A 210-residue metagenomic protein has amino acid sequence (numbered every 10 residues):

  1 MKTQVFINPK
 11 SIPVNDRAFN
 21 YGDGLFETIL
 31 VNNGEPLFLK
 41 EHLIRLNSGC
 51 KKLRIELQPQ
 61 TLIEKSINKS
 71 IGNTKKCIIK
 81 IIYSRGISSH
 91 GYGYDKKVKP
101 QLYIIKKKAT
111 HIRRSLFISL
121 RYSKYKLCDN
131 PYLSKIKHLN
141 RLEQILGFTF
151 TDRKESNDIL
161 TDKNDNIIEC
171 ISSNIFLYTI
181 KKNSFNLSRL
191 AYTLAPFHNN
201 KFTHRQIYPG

Functional and structural regions predicted by a protein language model:
M1-K69, S84, S89, G93-G210: Helix-start/capping segments and mature chain N-termini
K76-C77, N157: Short N-terminal helix-loop-first-beta-strand/juxtamembrane motif that initiates sensory/input modules
I78-Y83: ATP-grasp fold ATP-binding core
